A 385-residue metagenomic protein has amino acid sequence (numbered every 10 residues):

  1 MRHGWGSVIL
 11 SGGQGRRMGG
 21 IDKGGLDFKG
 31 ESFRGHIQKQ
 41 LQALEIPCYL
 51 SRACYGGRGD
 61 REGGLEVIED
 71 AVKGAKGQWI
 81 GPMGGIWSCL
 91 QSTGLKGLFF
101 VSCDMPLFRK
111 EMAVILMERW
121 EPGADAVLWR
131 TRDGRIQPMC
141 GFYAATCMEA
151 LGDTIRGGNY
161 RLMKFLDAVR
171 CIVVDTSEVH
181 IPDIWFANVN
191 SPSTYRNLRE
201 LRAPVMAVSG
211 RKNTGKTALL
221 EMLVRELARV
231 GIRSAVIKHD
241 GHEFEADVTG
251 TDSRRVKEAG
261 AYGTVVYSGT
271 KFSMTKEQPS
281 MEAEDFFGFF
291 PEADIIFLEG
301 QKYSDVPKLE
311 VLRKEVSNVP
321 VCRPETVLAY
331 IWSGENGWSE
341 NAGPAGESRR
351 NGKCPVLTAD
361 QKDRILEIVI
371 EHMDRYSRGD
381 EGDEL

Functional and structural regions predicted by a protein language model:
R2-M139, A145-N159, D167-I184, L227: Nucleotide and nucleotide-moiety/phosphate-recognizing core
V208: Hydrophobic anchor at the beta1->P-loop junction of P-loop NTPases
K212: The conserved Walker
K216: Conserved lysine of the Walker
V224-E277: N-terminal phosphate/diphosphate-binding loop that engages ATP/GTP or pyrophosphate donors across diverse enzyme folds
T275-S304: Phosphate-binding/switch loop-helix module in NTP-utilizing enzymes
I295-G382: Phosphate/Mg2+-binding loops and adjacent switch elements in nucleotide/diphosphate-handling enzyme cores
